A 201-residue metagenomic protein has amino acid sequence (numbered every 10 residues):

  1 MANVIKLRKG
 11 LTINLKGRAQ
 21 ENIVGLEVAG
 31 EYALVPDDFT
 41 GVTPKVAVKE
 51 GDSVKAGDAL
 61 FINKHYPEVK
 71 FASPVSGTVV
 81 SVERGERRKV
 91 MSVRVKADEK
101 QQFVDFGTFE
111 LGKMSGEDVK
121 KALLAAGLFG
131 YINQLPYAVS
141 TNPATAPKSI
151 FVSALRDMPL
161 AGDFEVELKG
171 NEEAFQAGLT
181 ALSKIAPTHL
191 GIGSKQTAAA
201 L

Functional and structural regions predicted by a protein language model:
M1-A47: N-terminal, Lys/Arg-enriched amphipathic/low-complexity engagement segments that precede the first folded domain
M1-L15, N22, V80, G85-Q102: Mobile cofactor-carrier "swinging-arm" domains
T43-S53, G57: Short histidine-centered loop motifs in beta-beta connectors
K45, N63-K64: Cationic-aromatic interfacial patches
S53, A59, S76-T78: Residue-level marker of beta-strand positions
E68-R84: Short, compositionally biased
E83-L201: Buried, small/hydrophobic-residue-enriched core segments of structured protein domains
